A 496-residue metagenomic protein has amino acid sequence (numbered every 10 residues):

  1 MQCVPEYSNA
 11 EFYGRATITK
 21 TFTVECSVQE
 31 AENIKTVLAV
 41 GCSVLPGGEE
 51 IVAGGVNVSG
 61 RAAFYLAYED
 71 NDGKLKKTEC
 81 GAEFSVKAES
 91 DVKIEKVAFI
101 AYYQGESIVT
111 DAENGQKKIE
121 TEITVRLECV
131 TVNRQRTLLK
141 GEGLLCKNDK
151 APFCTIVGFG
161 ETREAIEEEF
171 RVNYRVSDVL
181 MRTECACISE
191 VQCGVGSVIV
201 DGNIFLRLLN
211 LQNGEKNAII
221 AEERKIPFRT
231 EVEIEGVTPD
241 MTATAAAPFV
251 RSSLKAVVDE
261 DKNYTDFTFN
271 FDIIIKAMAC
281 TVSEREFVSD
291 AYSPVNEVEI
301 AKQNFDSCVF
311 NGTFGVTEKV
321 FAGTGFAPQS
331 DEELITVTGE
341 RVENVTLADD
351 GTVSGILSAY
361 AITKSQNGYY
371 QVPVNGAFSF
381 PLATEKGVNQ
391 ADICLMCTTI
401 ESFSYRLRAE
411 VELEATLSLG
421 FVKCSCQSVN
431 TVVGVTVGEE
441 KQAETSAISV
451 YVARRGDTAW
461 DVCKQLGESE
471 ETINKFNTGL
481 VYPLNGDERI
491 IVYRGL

Functional and structural regions predicted by a protein language model:
M1-G438, A443-T445: Membrane-lipid interaction segments
G438-K475, L480-L496: Primarily a LysM-type cell-wall glycan-binding module
